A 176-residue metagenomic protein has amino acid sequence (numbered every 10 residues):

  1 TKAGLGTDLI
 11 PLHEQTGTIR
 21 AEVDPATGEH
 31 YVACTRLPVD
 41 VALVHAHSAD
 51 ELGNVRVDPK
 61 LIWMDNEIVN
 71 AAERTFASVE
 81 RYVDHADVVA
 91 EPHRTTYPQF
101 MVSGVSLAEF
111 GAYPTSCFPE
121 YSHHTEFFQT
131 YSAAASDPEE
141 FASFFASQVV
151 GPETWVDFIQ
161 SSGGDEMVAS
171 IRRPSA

Functional and structural regions predicted by a protein language model:
T1-A176: Conserved alpha/beta enzyme-core scaffold
